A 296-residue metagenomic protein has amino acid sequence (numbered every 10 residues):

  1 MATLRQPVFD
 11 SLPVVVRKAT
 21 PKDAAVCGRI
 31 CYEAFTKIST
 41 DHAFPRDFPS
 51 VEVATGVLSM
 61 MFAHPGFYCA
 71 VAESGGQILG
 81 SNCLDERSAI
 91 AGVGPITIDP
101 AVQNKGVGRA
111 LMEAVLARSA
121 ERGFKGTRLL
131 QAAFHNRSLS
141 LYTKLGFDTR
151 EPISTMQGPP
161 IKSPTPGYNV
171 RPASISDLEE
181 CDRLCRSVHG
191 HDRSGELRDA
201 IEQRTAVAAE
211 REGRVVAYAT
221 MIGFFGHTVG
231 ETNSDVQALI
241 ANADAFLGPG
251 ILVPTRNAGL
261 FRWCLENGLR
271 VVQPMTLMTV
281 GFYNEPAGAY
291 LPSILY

Functional and structural regions predicted by a protein language model:
M1-P13, P21, F62-C69, E73-G75 (+6 more regions): Intrinsically disordered, low-complexity, positively biased terminal segments
Y32-V57, L178-D199: Conserved GNAT-fold acetyl-CoA-binding loop/helix
V57-S59, A72, I78-L79, L84 (+1 more regions): ABC transporter nucleotide-binding domains
A89, R128-A132, D148-I161, V271-Y283: Conserved catalytic-core motifs of GNAT/GCN5-like acyltransferases
T149-P152, S163, H191-E196: Short, structured loop/turn "capping" segments at alpha-beta junctions
